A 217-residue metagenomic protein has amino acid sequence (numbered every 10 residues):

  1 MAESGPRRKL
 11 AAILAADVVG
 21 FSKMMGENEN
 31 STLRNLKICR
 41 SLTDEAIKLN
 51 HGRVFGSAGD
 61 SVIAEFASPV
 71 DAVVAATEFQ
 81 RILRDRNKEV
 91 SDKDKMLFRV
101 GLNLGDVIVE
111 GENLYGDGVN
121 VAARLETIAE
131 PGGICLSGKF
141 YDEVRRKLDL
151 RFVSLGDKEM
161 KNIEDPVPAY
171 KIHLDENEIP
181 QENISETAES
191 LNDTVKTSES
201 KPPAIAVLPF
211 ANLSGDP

Functional and structural regions predicted by a protein language model:
M1-T77, R81-I82, S214-D216: Catalytic NTP-binding/metal-coordinating core of nucleotidyl cyclase/transferase enzymes
S4, S41-D44, I63-H173: Catalytic beta-strand-to-alpha-helix segment of the class III nucleotidyl cyclase homology domain
S4-R7, D92, K196-K201: Short glycine/proline-enriched loop/turn "hinge" motifs that connect secondary-structure elements and lie
K9-A11, G59, K95-L97, P202-P203: Conserved catalytic motifs of the protein kinase core domain
A16, N103-G105, I172-D175, L208-F210: Generic beta-structure capping elements
A122-E126, A188, A204: Short amphipathic alpha-helical segments
I172-T197: Juxtacatalytic C-terminal regulatory tail of Ser/Thr protein kinases
N192-P217: Acidic, proline/glycine-rich low-complexity intrinsically disordered segments
